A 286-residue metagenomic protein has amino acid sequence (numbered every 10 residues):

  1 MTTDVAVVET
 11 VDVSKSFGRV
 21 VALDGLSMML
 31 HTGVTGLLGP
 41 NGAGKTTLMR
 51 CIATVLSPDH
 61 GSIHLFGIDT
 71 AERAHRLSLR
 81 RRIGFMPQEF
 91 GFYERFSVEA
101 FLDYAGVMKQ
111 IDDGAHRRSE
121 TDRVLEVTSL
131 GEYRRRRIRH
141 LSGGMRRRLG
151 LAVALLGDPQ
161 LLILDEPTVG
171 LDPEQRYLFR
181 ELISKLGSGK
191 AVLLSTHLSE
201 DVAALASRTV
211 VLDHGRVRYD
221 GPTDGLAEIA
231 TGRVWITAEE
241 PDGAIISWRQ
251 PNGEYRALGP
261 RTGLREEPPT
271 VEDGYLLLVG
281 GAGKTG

Functional and structural regions predicted by a protein language model:
V8, A22-L23, R80: Conserved structural motif at the start of ABC-family nucleotide-binding domains
P40-G44: Walker A (P-loop) phosphate-binding loop of ABC-type ATPase nucleotide-binding domains
A53: Helix-to-loop junction immediately C-terminal to a conserved catalytic motif
G61-E72, S78-L79: Conserved ABC transporter NBD signature motif
D103, V107-Q110, A115-Y133: Conserved ABC ATPase "signature" region
L162-E166, L171: Catalytic Walker B motif of ABC-type/P-loop ATPase nucleotide-binding domains
Y177-L258: ABC transporter nucleotide-binding domain
